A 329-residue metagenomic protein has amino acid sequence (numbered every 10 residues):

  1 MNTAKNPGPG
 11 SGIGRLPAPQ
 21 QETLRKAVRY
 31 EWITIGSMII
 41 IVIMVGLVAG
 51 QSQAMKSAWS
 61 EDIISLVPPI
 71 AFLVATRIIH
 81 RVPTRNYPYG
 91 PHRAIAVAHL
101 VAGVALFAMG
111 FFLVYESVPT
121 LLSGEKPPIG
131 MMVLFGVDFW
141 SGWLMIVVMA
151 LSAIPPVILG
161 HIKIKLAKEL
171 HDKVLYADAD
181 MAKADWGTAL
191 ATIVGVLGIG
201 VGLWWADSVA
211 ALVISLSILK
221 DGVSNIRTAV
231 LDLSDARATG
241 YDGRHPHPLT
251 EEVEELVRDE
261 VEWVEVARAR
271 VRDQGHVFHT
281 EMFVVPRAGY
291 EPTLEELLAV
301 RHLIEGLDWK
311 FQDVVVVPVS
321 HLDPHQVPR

Functional and structural regions predicted by a protein language model:
M1-E31, R81, D221-R329: Peripheral (non-transmembrane) domains and long loops of multi-pass membrane proteins
M1-G243: Alpha-helical transmembrane cores and adjacent cytosolic helix/loop segments of polytopic membrane transporters
